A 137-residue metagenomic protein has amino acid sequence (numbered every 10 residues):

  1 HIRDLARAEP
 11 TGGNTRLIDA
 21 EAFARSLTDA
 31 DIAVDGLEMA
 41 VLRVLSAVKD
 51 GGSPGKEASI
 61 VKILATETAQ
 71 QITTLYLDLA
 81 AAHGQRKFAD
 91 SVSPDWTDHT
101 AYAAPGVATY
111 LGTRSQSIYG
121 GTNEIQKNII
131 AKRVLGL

Functional and structural regions predicted by a protein language model:
H1-L137: Alpha-helical interface subdomain recognition
